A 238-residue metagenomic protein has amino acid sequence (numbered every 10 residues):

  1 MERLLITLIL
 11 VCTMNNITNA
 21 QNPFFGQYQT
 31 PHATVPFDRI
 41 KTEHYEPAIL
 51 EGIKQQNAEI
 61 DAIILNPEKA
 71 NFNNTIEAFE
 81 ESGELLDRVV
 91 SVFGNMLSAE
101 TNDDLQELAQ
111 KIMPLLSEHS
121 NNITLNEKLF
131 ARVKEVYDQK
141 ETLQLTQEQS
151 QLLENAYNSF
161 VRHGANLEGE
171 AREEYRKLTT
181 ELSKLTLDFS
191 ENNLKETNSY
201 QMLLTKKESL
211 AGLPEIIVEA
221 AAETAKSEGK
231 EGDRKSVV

Functional and structural regions predicted by a protein language model:
M1-Q21: Bacterial Sec-dependent N-terminal signal peptides
A20-V238: Zn2+-dependent metallopeptidase catalytic domains
